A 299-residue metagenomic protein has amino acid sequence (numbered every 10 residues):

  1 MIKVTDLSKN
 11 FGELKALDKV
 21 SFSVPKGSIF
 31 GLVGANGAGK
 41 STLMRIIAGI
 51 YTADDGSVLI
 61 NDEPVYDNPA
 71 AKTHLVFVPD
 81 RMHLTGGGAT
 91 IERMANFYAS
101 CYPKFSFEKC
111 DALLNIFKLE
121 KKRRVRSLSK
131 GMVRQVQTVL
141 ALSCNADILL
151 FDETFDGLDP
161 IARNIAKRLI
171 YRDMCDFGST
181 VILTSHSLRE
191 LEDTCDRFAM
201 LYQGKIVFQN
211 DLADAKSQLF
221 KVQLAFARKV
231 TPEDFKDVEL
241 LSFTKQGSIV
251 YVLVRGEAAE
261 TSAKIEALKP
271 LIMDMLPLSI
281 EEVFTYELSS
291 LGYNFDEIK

Functional and structural regions predicted by a protein language model:
F30-A35: The feature captures the beta-strand-to-loop junction immediately N-terminal to the Walker
A48: Helix-to-loop junction immediately C-terminal to a conserved catalytic motif
G56-D67, A71: Conserved ABC transporter NBD signature motif
P79-Q137: ABC-family P-loop ATPase nucleotide-binding domains
L149-E153: Catalytic Walker B motif of ABC-type/P-loop ATPase nucleotide-binding domains
A166-G256: ABC transporter nucleotide-binding domain
L253-K299: C-terminal coupling/interaction segments
